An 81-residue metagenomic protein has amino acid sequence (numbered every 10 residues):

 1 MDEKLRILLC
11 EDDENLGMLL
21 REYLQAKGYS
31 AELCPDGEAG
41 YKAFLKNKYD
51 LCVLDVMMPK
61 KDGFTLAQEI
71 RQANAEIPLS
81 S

Functional and structural regions predicted by a protein language model:
M1-L8: Non-catalytic signal-transmission and effector/linker regions of two-component phosphorelay proteins
D2, E14-E32, K46: Two-component/phosphorelay signaling modules centered on CheY-like receiver
L8, L33-L51, E69: Acidic, metal-coordinating helix/loop segments flanking the phosphotransfer/catalytic sites of two-component signaling
E11: Conserved acidic carboxylate
D55: Active-site residues of response regulator receiver
P59: The feature encodes the CheY-like receiver
E76-S81: A short, hydrophobic beta-strand element within the central beta-sheet of small alpha/beta folds
